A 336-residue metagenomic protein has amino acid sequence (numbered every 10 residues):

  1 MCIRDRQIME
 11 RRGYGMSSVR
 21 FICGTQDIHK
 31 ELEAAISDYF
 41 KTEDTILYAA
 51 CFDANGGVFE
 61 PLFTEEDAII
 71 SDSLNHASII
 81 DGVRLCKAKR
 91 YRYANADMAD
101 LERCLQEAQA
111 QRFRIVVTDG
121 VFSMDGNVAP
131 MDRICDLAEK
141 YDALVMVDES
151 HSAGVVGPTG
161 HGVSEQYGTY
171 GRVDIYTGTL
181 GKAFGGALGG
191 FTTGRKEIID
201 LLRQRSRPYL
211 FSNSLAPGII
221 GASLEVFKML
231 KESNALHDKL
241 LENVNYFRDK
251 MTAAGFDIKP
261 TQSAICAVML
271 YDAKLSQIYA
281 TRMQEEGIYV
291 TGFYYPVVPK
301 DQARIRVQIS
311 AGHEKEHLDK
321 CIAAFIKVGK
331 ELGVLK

Functional and structural regions predicted by a protein language model:
M1-I3: Short, small-residue-biased leader/transition segments that mark boundaries at the very start of proteins
R6-C51: Conserved N-terminal alpha-helix of the aminotransferase class I/II PLP-enzyme fold
R11-R12, A34, D38, E285-I288 (+1 more regions): PLP-dependent enzyme catalytic core of the Aspartate aminotransferase-like
V58-A77: Conserved PLP-anchoring active-site segment centered on the Schiff-base-forming lysine
Y91, N95-V147: Active-site phosphate-binding strand-loop segment of PLP-dependent enzymes
Y141-L144, H151, V156-Q262, L275: Active-site C-terminal subdomain of aminotransferase-like
D238-G287, V297, D301-Q302, I309-A311: Conserved PLP-binding catalytic core of the aspartate aminotransferase-like
